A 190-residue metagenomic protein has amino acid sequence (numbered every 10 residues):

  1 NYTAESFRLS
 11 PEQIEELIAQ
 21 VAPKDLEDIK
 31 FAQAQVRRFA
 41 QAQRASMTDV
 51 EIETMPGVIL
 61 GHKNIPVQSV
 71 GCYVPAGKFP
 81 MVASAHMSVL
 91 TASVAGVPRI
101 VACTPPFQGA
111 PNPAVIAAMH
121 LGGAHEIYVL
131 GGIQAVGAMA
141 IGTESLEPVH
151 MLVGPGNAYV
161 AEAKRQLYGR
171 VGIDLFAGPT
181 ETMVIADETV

Functional and structural regions predicted by a protein language model:
N1-Q68: N-terminal Rossmann-like NAD(P)+-binding subdomain of aldehyde/semialdehyde dehydrogenases
E5-F7, E12-E15, T48-V50, V58 (+7 more regions): Flexible, active-site-adjacent loop/turn segments at secondary-structure boundaries
S6, V21-A32, H62, F107 (+3 more regions): Catalytic cores of large soluble enzymes that bind and process phosphate-bearing ligands
E27, R38, N112-G123: N-terminal small/polar loop signature for handling phosphorylated ligands or for N-terminal nucleophile
A34-R37, Q41, H86, L90 (+2 more regions): A broadly conserved amphipathic alpha-helix scaffold signal in soluble, globular proteins
R38-A45, C72, V94, L121-A124 (+2 more regions): Alpha-helix capping at helix-to-loop junctions
I52-A117: Conserved small-residue-rich beta-alpha loop and adjacent elements that most often cradle the phosphate/pyrophosphate
G123-V190: Conserved NAD(P)+-binding/catalytic subdomain of aldehyde/semialdehyde dehydrogenases
